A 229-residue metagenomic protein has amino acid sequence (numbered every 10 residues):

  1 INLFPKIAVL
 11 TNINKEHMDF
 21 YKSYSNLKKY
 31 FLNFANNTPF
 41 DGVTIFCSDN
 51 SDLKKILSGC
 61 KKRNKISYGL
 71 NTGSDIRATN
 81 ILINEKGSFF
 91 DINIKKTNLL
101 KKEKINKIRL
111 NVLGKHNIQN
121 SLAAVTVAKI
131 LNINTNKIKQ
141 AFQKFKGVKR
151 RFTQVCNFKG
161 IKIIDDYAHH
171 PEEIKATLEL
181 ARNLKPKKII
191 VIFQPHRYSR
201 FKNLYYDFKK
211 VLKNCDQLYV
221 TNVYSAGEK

Functional and structural regions predicted by a protein language model:
N2-I163, P186-K187: Acidic, Mg2+-coordinating active-site environments of NTP-dependent enzymes
Y24-K28, P171, F201: A conditional alpha-helix N-cap/helix-loop micro-motif detector
L99, K115, E172-E173, E228: A short local loop/turn or secondary-structure capping micro-motif enriched for an aromatic residue
A123, H169, E173: Conserved cofactor-binding/catalytic machinery of classical short-chain dehydrogenase/reductase
V148, E172, L178-K229: Active-site beta-alpha connecting loops in nucleotide-dependent enzymes
I163-H169: Switch II (G3) loop of P-loop NTPases
